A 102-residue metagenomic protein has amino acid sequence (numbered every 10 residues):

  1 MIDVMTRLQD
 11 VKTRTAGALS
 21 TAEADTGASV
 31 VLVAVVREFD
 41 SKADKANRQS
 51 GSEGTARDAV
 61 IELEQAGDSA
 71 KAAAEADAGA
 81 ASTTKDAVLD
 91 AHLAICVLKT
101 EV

Functional and structural regions predicted by a protein language model:
M1-V36: Short terminal alpha-helical segments
T6, V30-R37, R57-E62, S82-D90: Short, charged, amphipathic alpha-helical segments
L8-V11, T15, F39, L63 (+3 more regions): Alpha-helical transition-metal enzyme core signature, strongest for iron centers
T21-T26, K42-R57, A73-A80: Short, solvent-exposed, charged loop/turn and helix-capping segments that join or cap alpha-helices on peripheral
R37-Q49, D90, A94-E101: Short, flexible domain-boundary/linker segments around small modular repeats
G54-R57, I61, L93-K99: Aromatic-enriched hydrophobic runs in primary sequence
D58, E62-A73: Mid-chain, well-packed structural core segment of small domains
K71-V102: Amphipathic alpha-helical binding modules
